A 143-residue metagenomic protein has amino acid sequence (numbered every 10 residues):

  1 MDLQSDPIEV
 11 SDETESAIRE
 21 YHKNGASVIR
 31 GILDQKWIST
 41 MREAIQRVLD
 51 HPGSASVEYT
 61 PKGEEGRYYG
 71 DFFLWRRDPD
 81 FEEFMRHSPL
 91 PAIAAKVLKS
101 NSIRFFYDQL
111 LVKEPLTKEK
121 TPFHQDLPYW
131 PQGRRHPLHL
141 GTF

Functional and structural regions predicted by a protein language model:
M1-N24, I29-G133: Non-heme Fe(II)-dependent double-stranded beta-helix
P131-F143: Short, conserved beta-strand element in jelly-roll/cupin
